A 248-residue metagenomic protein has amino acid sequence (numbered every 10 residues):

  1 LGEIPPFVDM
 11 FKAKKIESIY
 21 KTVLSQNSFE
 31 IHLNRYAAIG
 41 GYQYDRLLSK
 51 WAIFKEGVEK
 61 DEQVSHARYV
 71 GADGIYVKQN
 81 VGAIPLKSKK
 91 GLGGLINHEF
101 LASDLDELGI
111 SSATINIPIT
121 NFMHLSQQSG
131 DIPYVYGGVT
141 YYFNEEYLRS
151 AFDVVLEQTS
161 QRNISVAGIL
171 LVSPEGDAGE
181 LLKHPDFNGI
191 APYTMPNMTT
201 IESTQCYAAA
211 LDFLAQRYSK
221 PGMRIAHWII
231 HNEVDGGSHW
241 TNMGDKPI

Functional and structural regions predicted by a protein language model:
L1-Q79: Beta-strand-enriched, solvent-exposed domains that form extended recognition/catalytic surfaces
G2-E3, G82, I115, G130: Compositionally biased, intrinsically disordered/low-complexity regions enriched for serine, proline and threonine
F29, A37, L92, T159 (+1 more regions): Extra-cytoplasmic beta-strand recognition segments
N34, D61-N121: Boundary/entry segment of secreted carbohydrate-active catalytic domains
Y36, E56-V58, N97, S173 (+1 more regions): Generic structural motif
G40-D45, V81-G82, S129-Y136: Short linear motifs in intrinsically disordered
S111-I248: Substrate-binding cleft and catalytic face of glycoside hydrolase catalytic domains, especially the flexible beta-alpha
